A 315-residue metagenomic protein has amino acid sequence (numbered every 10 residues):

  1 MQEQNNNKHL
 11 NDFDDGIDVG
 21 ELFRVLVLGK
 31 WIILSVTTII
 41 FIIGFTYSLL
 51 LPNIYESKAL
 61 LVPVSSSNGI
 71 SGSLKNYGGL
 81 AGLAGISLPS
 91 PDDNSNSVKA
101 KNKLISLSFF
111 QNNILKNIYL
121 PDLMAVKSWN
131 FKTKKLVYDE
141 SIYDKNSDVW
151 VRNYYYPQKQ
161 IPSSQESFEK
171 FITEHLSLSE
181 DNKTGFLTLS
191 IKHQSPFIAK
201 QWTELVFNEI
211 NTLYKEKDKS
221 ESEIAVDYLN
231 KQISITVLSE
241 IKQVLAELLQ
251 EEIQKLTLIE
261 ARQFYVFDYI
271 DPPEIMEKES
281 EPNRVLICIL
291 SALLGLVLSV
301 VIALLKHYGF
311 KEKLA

Functional and structural regions predicted by a protein language model:
M1-E223, E240, V244-E252, T257-A315: Hydrophobic and amphipathic membrane-targeting/association helices
D227-L245: Hydrophobic alpha-helical transmembrane segments
